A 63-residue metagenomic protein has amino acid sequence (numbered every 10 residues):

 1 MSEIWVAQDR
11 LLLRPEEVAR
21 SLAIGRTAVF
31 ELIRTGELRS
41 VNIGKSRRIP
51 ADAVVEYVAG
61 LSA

Functional and structural regions predicted by a protein language model:
S2-A28, V55, A59-L61: Polyanion-binding surface elements
L22-R47: Major-groove DNA-recognition helix of helix-turn-helix-type DNA-binding domains
T35, G60-A63: Conserved amphipathic alpha-helical interaction elements at protein-protein interfaces in regulatory, energy-coupling
V41-K45, D52-G60: Short amphipathic alpha-helical patches
